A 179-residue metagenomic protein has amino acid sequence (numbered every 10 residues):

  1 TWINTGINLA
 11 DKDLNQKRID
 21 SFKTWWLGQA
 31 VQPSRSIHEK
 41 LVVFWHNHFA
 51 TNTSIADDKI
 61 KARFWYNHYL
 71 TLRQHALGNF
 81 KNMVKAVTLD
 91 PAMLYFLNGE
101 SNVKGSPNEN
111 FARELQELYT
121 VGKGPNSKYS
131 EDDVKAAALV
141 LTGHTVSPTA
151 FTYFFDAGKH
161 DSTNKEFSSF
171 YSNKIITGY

Functional and structural regions predicted by a protein language model:
W2-I7, I19, W26, I60-Y179: Active-site substrate-binding loop specific to GH73 endo-beta-N-acetylglucosaminidase modules in bacterial autolysins
K12-K17, P33-I37: Cytochrome P450
F22-T24, Q29, P33-T53: Hydrophobic alpha-helical hairpins/lids featuring a short glycine-rich hinge
T53-S54, K59-I60: Active-site neighborhood of divalent metal-dependent phosphoester bond hydrolases
